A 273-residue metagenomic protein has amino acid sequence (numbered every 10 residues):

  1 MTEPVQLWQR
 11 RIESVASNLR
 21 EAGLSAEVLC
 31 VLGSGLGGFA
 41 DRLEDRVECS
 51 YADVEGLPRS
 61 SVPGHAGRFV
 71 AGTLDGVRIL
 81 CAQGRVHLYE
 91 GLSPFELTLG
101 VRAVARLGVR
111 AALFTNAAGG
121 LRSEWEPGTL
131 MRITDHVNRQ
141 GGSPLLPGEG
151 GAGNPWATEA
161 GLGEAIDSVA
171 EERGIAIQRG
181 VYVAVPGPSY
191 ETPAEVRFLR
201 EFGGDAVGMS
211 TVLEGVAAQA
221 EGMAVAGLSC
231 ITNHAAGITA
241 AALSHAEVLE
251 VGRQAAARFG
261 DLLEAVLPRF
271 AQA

Functional and structural regions predicted by a protein language model:
T2-N154: Metabolite-binding pocket within alpha/beta catalytic cores that recognizes anionic/polar moieties
V104-G108, R200, Q219: Non-catalytic positions within long, well-ordered alpha-helices that form the structural scaffold/packing of enzyme
R110-A111, D205, A224: Short acidic/polar active-site loop segments enriched in Thr and Asp
G163, S168-D205, L263, F270-A271: Active-site/ligand-binding-proximal alpha/beta "capping" segment
M209-E247: Zn-dependent metallopeptidase/amidohydrolase metal-coordination segment
A236-A273: His/Asp/Glu-rich mid-to-C-terminal helical/loop segments that flank catalytic regions of hydrolases
